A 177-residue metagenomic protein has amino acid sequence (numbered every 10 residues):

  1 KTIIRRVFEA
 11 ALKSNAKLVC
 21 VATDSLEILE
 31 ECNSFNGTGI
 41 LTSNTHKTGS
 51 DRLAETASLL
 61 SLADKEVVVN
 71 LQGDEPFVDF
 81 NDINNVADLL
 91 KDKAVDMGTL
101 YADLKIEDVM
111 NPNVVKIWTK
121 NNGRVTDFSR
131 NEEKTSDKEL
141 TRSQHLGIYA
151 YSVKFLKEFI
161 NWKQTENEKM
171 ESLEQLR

Functional and structural regions predicted by a protein language model:
K1-T23: N-terminal glycine-rich phosphate-binding loop and ensuing alpha1 helix
I4, D74, S152: Residue-level signal for inorganic ion chemistry
A16, D64-K65, D92-D96: Short, high-confidence coil segments that cap the C-terminus of an alpha-helix and link into the following beta-strand
C20, K116, R177: Short, surface-exposed charged micro-motifs
C20, L26-L71, E75-D88: Short phosphate-binding loop-to-helix
T23-D24, V78, Y151, L173: A conserved hydrophobic position in a structured secondary element of the catalytic/binding core that shapes
V78-T165: Conserved core of the sugar-phosphate nucleotidyltransferase
I160-R177: A C-terminal functional module that forms or caps the active site or interfaces directly with catalytic machinery
